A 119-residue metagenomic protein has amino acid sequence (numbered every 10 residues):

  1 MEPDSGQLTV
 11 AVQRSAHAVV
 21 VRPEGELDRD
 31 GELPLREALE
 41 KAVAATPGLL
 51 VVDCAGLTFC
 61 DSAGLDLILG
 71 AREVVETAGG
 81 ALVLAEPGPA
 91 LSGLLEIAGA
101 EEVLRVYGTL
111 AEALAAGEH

Functional and structural regions predicted by a protein language model:
M1-Q7, A115-H119: Short, low-complexity, intrinsically disordered N-terminal peptides in bacterial proteins
E2, A11-V12, V74, E96: Short secondary-structure boundary/capping segments
P3-E37: STAS-typified acidic loop motif
S15-A16, A55, P87, A111: Conserved catalytic submotifs in the C-terminal HATPase_c
H17, A100-V103, T109: Glycine-centered tight turns that cap/initiate beta-strands
H17-A18, A81-L82, E86, E118: Long, contiguous secondary-structure blocks with strong helical propensity
L27-L104: Amphipathic alpha-helical interaction surfaces in cytosolic regulatory modules
R105-H119: A charged, well-structured terminal subsegment
